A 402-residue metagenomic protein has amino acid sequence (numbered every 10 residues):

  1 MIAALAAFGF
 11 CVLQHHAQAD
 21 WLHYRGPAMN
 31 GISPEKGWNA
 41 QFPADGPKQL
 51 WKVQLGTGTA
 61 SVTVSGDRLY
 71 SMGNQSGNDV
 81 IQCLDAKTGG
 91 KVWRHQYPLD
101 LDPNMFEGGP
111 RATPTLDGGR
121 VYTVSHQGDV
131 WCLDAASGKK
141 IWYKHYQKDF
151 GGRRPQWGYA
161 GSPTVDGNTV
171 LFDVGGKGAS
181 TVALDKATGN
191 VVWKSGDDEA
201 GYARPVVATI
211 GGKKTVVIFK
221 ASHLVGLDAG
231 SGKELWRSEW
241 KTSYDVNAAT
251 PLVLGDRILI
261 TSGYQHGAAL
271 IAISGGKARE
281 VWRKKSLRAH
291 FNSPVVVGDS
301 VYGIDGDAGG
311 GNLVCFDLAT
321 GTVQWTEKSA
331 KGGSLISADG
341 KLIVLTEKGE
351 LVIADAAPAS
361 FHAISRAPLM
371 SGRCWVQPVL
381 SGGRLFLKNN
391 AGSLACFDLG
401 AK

Functional and structural regions predicted by a protein language model:
I2-V12: Bacterial N-terminal signal peptides
Q14-K402: Noncatalytic, solvent-exposed loop/strand surfaces of beta-propeller-type extracellular/periplasmic domains
